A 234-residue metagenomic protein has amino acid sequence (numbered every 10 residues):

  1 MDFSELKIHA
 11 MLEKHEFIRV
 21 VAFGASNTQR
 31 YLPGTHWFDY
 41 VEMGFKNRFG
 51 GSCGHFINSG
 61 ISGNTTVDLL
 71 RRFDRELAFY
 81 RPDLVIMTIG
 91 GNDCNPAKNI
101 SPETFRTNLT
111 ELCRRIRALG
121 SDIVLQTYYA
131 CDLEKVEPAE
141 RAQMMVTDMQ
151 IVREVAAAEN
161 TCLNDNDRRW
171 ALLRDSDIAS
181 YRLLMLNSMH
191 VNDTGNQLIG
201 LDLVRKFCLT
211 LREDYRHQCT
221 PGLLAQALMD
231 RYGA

Functional and structural regions predicted by a protein language model:
M1-S62, V67, R72-R81, R216: Serine-esterase "nucleophile elbow" of acetyl-processing enzymes
R19-A22, H55-N58, L84-T88, I123-T127 (+1 more regions): Structural recognition of the beta-strand scaffold that forms the well-ordered cores of secreted hydrolase catalytic
Q29-Y31, V67, D93-K98, D132-V136: A short acidic, helix-capping loop that chelates divalent metal ions and anchors anionic groups
S59-N64, T88-A97: Cell-envelope and extracellular/periplasmic
N64-R71, N99-L109: Glycine-rich anion/phosphate-binding loops
T88, N92, C113-M149: Active-site segments of SGNH/GDSL-like serine hydrolases that catalyze O-acetyl group transfer/hydrolysis on lipids
P102-Q126, I151-T161: Charged, glycine-enriched surface loops/patches that mediate electrostatic binding to polyanionic ligands
A130-A234: Catalytic His-Asp segment of secreted/periplasmic serine-dependent ester chemistry enzymes
